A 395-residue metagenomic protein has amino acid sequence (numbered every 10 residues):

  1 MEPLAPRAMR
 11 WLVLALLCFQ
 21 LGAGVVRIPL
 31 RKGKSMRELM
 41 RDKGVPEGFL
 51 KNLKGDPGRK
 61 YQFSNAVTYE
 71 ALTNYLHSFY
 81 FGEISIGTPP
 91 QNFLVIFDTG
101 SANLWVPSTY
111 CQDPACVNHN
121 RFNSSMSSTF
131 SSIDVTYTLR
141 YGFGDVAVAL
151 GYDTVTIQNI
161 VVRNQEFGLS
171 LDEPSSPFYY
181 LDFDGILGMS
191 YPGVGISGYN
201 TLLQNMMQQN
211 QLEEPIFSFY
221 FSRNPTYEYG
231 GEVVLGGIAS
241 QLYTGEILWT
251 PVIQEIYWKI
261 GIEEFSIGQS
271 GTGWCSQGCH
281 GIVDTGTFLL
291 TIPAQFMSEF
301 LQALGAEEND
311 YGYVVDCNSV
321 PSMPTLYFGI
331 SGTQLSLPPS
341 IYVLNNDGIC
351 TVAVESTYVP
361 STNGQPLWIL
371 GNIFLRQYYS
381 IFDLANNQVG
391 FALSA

Functional and structural regions predicted by a protein language model:
E2-E166, E173-S176, G195, Q241-W258 (+5 more regions): Zymogen propeptides
G82-I86, G151-I160, F219-Y220, F265-G268 (+1 more regions): Short conserved beta-strand and strand-loop elements enriched in small hydrophobics with frequent Asp/Gly
N92-P107, W274-A303: Active-site beta-strand/loop microenvironment that shapes enzyme catalytic pockets
G144, D153-T154, R163-P251, I282 (+1 more regions): Glycine-rich flap/beta-hairpin and adjacent strands of clan AA aspartyl proteases
L212-E214, Y227-G230, W258-I260, W274-G278 (+2 more regions): Short gly/pro-enriched beta-turn/loop segments at secondary-structure junctions
E263-C275: Active-site palm subdomain of RNA-directed nucleic acid polymerases
Q295-N318: A beta-strand-loop signature enriched in Asp, Gly, Thr, and Trp that corresponds to the sialidase/neuraminidase Asp-box
Y311-L335: Extended C-terminal subregions enriched in glycine
